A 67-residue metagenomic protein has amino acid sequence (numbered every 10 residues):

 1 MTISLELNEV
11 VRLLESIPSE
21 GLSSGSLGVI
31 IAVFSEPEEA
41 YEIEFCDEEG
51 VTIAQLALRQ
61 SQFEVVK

Functional and structural regions predicted by a protein language model:
T2-K67: Basic/aromatic-rich interaction segments and small domains that mediate binding to polyanionic partners
